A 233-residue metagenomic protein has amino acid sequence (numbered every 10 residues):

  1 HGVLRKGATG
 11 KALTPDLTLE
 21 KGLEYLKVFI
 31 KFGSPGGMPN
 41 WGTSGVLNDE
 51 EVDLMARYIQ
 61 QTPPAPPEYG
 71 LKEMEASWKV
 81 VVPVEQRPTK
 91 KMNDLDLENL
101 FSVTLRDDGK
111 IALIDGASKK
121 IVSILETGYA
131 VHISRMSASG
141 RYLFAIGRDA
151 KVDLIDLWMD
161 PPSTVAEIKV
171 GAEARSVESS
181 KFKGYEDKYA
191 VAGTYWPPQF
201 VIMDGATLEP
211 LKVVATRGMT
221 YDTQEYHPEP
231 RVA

Functional and structural regions predicted by a protein language model:
L4-P64: Extracytoplasmic electron-transfer domains, predominantly the class I c-type cytochrome c fold
P39-D107, I111, G116: Flexible coil segments in periplasmic/lumen-exposed cytochrome c-class electron-transfer proteins
V81-K91, A130-M136, A172-F182, M219-V232: Repeated scaffold domains used in trafficking and secretory/extracellular systems, primarily beta-propellers
E98-L100, S139-R141, F182, E186-K188 (+1 more regions): Short coil/turn segments that connect the beta-strands within blades of beta-propeller domains
V103-R106, D115, S137, F144-D149 (+3 more regions): Conserved beta-strand positions in repeat-built beta-propeller and related beta-rich domains
K110-I111, K151-D153, P198-F200: Structural signal for beta-propeller blades
D115-K119, L157-D160, D204-L208: Short loop/turn segments that connect beta-strands within beta-propeller blades
K120-L125, P161-K169, E209-T223: A short beta-strand motif characteristic of beta-propeller blades
